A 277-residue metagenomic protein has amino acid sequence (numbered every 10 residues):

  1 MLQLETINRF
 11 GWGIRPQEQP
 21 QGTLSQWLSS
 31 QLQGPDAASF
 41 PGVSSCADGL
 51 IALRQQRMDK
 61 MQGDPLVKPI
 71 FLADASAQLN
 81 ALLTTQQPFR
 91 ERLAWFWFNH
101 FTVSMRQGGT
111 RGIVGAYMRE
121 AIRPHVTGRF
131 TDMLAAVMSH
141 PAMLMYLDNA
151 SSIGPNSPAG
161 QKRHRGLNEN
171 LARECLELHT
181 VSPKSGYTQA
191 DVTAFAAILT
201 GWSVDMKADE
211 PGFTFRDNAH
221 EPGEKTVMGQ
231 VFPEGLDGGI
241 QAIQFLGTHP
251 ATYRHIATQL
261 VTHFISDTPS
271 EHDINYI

Functional and structural regions predicted by a protein language model:
M1-S45, H140-P141, S152-N156, L171-E177 (+1 more regions): Cell-wall polysaccharide-cleaving catalytic domain and substrate-binding groove, primarily in peptidoglycan/chitin
M1-T6, R15-S30, D59-V67, F232-I240 (+1 more regions): Generic structural signal for short, solvent-exposed loop/turn connectors between secondary structure elements
L2, I7, G11, D74 (+9 more regions): Solvent-exposed aromatic/hydrophobic patches embedded in short alpha-helical segments
N8-F10, T23-L28, P35-D36, A75-L79 (+2 more regions): Generic structural motif recognizing short loop/turn segments at the entrances and edges of beta-strands
F10-I14, A81-L82, H100, S104 (+4 more regions): Alpha-helix C-capping/helix-to-loop hinge sites
P16-H125, A150: N-terminal accessory alpha/beta regions
R111-I277: Active-site substrate-binding loop specific to GH73 endo-beta-N-acetylglucosaminidase modules in bacterial autolysins
